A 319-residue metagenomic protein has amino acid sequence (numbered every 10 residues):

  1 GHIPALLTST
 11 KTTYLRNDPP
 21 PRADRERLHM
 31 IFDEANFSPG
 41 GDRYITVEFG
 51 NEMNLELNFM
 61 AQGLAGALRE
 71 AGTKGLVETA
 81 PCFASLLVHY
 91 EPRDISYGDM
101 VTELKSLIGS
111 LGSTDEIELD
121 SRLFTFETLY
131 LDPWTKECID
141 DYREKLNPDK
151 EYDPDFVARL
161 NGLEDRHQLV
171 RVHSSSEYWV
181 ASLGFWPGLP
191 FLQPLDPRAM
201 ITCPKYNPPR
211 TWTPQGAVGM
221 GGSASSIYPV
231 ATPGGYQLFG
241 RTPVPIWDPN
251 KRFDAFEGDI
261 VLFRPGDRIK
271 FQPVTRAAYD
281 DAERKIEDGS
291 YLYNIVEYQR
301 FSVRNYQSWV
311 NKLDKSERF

Functional and structural regions predicted by a protein language model:
I3-F319: Conserved "landmark" site that anchors the functional core of diverse proteins
